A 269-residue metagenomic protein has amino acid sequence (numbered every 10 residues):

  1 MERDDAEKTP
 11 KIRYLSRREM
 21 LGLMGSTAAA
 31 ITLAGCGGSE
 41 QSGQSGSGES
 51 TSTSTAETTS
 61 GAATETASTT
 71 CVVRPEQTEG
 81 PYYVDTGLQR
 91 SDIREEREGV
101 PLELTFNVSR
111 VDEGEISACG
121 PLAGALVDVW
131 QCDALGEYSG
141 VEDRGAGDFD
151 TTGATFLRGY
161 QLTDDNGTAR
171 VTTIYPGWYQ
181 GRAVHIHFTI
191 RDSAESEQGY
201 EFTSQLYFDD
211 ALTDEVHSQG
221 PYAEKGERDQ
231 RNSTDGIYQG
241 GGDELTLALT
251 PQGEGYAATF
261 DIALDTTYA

Functional and structural regions predicted by a protein language model:
M1-S16, S26-A34, E40-S45: N-terminal secretory signal peptides
A34-G35, T105: A general secondary-structure boundary signal
G37-A62: Short, low-complexity, disordered segments immediately C-terminal to signal peptides in bacterial exported proteins
E65-Q239, T259, A263-A269: Beta-strand-dominated extracellular/periplasmic modules and repeats in secreted or surface-exposed proteins
Y238-P251: Low-complexity, intrinsically disordered Gly/Pro/Thr-rich segments
Q252-A257: Extracellular interaction modules
